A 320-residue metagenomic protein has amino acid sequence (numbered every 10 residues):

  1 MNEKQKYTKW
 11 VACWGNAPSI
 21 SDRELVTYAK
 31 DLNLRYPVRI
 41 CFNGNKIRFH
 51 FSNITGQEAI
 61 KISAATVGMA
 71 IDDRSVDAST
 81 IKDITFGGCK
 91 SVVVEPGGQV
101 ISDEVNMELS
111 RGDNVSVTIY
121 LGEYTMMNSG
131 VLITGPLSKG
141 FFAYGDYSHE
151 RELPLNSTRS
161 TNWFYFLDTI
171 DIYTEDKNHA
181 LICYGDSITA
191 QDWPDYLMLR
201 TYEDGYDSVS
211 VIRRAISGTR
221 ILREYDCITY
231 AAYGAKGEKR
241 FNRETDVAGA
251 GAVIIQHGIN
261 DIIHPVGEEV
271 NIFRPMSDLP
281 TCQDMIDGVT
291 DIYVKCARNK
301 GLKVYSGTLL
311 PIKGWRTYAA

Functional and structural regions predicted by a protein language model:
M1-Y184, T189-A190, E203-Y206, Y318: N-terminal secretory targeting modules
Y28, H149, R223-E224, P275-M276: Generic signal for short, ordered secondary-structure residues within or immediately flanking folded domains
N43-G44, A65-G68, C183, P194 (+4 more regions): Small-side-chain structural scaffolding
S52, G68, S217, Q256 (+1 more regions): Conserved residues at the C-terminal ends of beta-strands
T161-I254, G258-H264: Conserved, compact domain cores that house catalytic/ligand-binding motifs in diverse enzymes and effector modules
C227-A320: Alpha-helical cap/lid subdomain in secreted, periplasmic, or secretory-pathway luminal O-acyl-processing enzymes
